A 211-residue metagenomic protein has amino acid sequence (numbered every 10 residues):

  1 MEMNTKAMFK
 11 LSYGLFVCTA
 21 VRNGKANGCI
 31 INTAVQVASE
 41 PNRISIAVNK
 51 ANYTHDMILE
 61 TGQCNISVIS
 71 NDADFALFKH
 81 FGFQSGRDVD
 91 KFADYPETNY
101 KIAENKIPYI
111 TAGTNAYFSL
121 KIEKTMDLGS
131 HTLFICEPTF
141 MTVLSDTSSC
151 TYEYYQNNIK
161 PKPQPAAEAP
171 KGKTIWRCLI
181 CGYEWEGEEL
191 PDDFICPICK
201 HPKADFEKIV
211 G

Functional and structural regions predicted by a protein language model:
M1-I180, A204, V210-G211: Basic, polyanion-binding surface patches
K173-I175, D193-C196: Residues immediately within or flanking Cys/His clusters that coordinate Zn2+ in small zinc-binding modules
C178-C181, C196-C199: Short cysteine-rich clusters marking metal-coordination/redox-active sites
E184, D193, H201-D205: Cys/His-rich metal-chelating microdomains
